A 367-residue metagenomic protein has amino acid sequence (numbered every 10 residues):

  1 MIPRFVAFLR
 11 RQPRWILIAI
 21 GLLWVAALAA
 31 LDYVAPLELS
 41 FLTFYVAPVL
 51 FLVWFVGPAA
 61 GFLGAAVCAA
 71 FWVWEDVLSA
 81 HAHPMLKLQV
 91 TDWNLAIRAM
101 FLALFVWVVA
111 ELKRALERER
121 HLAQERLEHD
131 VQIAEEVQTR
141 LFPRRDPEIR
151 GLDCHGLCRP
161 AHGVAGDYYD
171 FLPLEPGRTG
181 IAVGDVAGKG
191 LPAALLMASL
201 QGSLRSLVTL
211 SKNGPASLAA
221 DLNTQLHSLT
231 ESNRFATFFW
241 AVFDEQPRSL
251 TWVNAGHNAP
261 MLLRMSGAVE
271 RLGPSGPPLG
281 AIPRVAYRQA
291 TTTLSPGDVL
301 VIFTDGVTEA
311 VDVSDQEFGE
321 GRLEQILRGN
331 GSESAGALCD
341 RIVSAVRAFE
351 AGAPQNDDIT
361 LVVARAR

Functional and structural regions predicted by a protein language model:
M1-R11: Short, Lys/Arg-rich, polar N-terminal cytosolic tail immediately upstream of the first transmembrane signal-anchor
P3, A99-L122: Juxtamembrane or sensor-core-proximal signal-transducing alpha helices that couple sensory domains to cytosolic
P13-W15, P58-L63, G214: Membrane-helix interface segments
I20-P36, V49-V90: Hydrophobic transmembrane alpha-helices
S40-P48, L78, D92-A103: Membrane-embedded alpha-helical segments of multi-pass membrane proteins, especially the transmembrane helices
V67-F71, W93, I97, Q201: Transmembrane alpha-helical core residues of multi-pass small-molecule transporters, especially secondary transporters
R118-V301, L338, S344, A348-R367: … and, occasionally, acidic/histidine-rich disordered N-termini of signaling adaptors
L262-M265, V311-E317: Cytochrome P450 core scaffold surrounding the K-helix E-X-X-R motif and the conserved "meander" helix-loop region
